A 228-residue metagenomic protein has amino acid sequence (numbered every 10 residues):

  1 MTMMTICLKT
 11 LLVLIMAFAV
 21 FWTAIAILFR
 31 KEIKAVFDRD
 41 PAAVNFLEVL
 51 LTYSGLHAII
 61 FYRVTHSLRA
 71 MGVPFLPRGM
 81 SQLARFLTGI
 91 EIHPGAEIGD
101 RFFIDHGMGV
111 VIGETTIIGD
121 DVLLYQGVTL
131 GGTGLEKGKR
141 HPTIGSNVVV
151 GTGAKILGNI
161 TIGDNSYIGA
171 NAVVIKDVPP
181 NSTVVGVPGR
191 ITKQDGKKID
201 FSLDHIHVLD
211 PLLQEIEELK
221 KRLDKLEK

Functional and structural regions predicted by a protein language model:
M1-R85, I199-K228: Terminal amphipathic alpha-helical/low-complexity segments used for targeting or macromolecular assembly
R85-T192: Structural signal for interior beta-strand "rungs" in well-ordered beta-sheet cores of soluble enzyme domains
Q194-K197: A structural signal for small-residue-enriched, beta-sheet-centric alpha/beta enzyme cores and oligomeric scaffold folds
